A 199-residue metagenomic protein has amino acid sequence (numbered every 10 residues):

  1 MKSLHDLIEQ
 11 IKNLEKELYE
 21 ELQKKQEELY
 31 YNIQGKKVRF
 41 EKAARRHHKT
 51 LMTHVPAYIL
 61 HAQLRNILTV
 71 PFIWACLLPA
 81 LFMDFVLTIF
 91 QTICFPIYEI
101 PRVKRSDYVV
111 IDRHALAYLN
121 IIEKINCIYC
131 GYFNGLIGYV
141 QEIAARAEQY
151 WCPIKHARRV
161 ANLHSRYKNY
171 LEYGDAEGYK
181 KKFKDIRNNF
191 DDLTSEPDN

Functional and structural regions predicted by a protein language model:
M1-A44: Short, non-transmembrane cytosolic segments of multipass membrane proteins
Y31-C76: Compositionally biased, charge-rich terminal segments
A57-N199: Cysteine-centered metal-binding/redox modules
